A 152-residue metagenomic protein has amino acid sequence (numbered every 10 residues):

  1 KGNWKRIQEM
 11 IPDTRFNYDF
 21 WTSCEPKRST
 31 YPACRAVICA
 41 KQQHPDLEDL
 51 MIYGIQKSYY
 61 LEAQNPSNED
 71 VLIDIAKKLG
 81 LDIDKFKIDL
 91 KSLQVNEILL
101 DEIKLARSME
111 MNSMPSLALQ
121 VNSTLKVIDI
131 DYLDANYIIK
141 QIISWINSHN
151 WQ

Functional and structural regions predicted by a protein language model:
K1-A63: Structural alpha/beta surface segment adjacent to cysteine/selenocysteine redox centers across thiol/disulfide enzymes
G54-Q152: C-terminal cap of thioredoxin/glutaredoxin-like
